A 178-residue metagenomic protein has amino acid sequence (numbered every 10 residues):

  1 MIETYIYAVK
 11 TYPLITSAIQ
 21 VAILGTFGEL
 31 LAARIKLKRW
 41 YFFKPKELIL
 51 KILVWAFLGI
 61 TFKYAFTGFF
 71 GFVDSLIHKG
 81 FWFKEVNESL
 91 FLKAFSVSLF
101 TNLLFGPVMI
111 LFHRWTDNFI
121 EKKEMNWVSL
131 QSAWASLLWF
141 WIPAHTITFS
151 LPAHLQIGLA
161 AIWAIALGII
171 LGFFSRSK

Functional and structural regions predicted by a protein language model:
M1-K178: Juxtamembrane/disordered regions of integral membrane proteins
